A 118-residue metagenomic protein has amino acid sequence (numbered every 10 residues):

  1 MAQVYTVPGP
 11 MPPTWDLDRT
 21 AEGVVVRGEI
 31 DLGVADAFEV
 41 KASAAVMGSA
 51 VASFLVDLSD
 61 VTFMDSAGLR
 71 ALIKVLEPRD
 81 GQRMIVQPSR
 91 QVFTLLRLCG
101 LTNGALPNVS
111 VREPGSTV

Functional and structural regions predicted by a protein language model:
M1-V118: STAS-like cytosolic regulatory interaction modules
